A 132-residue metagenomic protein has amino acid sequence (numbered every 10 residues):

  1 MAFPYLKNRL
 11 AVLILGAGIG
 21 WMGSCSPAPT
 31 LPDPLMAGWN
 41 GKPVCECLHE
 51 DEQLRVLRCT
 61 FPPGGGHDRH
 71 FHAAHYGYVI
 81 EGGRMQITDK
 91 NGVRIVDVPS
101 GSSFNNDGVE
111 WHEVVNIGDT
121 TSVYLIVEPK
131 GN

Functional and structural regions predicted by a protein language model:
A2-L13: Bacterial N-terminal signal peptides that target proteins for export
W21-S24: C-terminal motif of bacterial Sec signal peptides marking the signal peptidase cleavage site
S26-A37: Bacterial Sec signal peptide processing site at the extreme N-terminus
G38-D68, A74-G77, V127: A short glycine-rich, His/Asp/Glu-containing loop-to-beta-strand
G64-H67, S103-V115: Histidine-centered metal-chelating micro-motifs
H72-N91: Glycine- and acidic-residue-biased ligand/ion/polar-headgroup-sensing regions
N91-V109: Short acidic-glycine-tyrosine-enriched beta hairpin
V109-G131: Ligand-binding loop in jelly-roll beta-barrel domains
